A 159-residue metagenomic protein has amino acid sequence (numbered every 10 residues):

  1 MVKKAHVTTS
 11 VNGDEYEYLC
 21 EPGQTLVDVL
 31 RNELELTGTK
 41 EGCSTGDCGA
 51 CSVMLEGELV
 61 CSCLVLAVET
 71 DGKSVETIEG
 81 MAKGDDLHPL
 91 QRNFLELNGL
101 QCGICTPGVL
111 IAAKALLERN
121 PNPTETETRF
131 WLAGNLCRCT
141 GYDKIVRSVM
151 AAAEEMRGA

Functional and structural regions predicted by a protein language model:
M1-A159: Signature of N-terminal electron-transfer/Fe-S-associated modules in redox systems
